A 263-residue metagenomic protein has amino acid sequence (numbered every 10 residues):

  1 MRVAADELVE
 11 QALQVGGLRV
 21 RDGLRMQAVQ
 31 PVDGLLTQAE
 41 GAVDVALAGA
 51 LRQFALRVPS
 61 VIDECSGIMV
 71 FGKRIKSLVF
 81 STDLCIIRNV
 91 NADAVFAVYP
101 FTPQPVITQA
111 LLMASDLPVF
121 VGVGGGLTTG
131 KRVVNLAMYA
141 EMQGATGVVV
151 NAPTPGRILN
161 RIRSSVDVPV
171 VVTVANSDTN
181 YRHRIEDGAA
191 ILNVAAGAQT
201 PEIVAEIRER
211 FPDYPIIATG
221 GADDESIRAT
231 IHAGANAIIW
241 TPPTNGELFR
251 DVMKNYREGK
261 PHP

Functional and structural regions predicted by a protein language model:
D6-Q14, L18, Q30: Residues flanking N-terminal targeting/processing segments that define the start of mature chains
G16-G17, P31-V119, G125-G130, M142: Conserved N-terminal beta1-alpha1 strand-loop-helix module at the mouth
L35-F54, S66, I217, D224-P263: Alpha/beta catalytic cores of nucleotide-metabolism and tRNA/nucleoside-modifying enzymes
R74-K76, A94-F101, G122-T129, A145-T154 (+3 more regions): Catalytic beta/alpha-barrel core
N91-A92, S115-P118, G144-T146, V166-P169 (+3 more regions): Glycine-enriched alpha-helix->loop->beta-strand junction motifs that scaffold or abut catalytic
T102-G126, I158-S177, P201-D223, Y256-P263: Alpha-helix-loop-beta-strand connector modules within alpha/beta enzyme cores
K131-M138, T179-E186, A222-N236, W240: Catalytic cores of alpha/beta
G144-T154, I191-I203, G234-K254: Glycine-rich phosphate-binding active-site loops on the catalytic face of alpha/beta enzymes
